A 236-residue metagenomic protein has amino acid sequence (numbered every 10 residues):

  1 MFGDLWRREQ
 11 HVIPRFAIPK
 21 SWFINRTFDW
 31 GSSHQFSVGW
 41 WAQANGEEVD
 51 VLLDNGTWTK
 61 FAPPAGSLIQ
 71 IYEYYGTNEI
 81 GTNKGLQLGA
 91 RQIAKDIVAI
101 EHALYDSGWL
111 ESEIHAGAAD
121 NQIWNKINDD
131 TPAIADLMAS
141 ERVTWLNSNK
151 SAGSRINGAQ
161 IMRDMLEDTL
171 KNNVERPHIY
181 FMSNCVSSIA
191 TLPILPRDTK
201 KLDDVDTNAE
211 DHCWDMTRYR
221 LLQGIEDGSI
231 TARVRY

Functional and structural regions predicted by a protein language model:
M1-W30: ATPase catalytic-site recognition across NTP-hydrolyzing enzymes
F2, W6-Q10, L222-Y236: Acidic two-metal-ion nuclease catalytic site recognized across multiple nuclease folds, prominently DnaQ/RNase D-T
P19-W22, S32-Q35, E111-E113, E175-R176: Short, well-ordered loop/turn elements at secondary-structure boundaries
W30-S32, N121: Short, flexible loop/turn elements at secondary-structure junctions
F36-A42, R218: Short beta-strand scaffold segments in enzyme catalytic cores
Q43-E48: Short loop/turn segments immediately following beta-strands, especially the blade-tip and inter-blade linker loops
N55-D204, I225-G228, V234-Y236: Mg2+-dependent endonuclease catalytic cores in nucleic-acid-processing enzymes, primarily RNase H-like
N208-S229: Hydrophobic, glycine-enriched assembly/anchoring segments
